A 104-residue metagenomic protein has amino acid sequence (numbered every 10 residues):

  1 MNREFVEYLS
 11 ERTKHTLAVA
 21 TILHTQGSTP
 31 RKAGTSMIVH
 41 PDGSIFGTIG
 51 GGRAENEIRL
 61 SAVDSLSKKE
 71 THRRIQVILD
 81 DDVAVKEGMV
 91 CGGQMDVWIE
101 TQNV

Functional and structural regions predicted by a protein language model:
M1-V104: Segments forming oxygen-rich coordination pockets for charged ligands
